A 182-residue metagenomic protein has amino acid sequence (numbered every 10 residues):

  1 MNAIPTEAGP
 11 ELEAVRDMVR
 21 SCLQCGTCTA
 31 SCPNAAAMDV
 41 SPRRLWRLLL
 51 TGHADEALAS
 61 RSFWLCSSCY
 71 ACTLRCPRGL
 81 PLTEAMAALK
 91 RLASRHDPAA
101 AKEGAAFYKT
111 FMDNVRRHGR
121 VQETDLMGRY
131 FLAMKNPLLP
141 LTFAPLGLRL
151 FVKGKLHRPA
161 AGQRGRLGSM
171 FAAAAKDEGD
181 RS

Functional and structural regions predicted by a protein language model:
M1-S21, T27-S31, M38-R47, A54 (+1 more regions): Non-ligating segments of multi-cofactor redox enzymes
M18-A35, S60-L80: Cysteine-centered iron-sulfur cluster-binding motifs in ferredoxin-type domains/subunits of redox enzymes
R47-A54, S62-S68: A short glycine/small-residue-enriched secondary-structure motif
